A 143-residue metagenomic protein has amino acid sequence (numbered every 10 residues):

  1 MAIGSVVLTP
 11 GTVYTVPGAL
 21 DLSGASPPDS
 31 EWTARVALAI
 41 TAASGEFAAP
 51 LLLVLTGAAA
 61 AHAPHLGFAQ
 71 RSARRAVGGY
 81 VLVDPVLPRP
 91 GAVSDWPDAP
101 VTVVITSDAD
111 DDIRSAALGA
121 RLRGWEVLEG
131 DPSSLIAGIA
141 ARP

Functional and structural regions predicted by a protein language model:
M1-A2, S44-A48, R74-R75, D95-D98: Flexible, charged surface loops at secondary-structure boundaries
M1-V6, V77, P97, I139-P143: Flexible, membrane-associating and regulatory peripheral segments of lipid-active enzymes
A2-A49, W125-G130: Active-site catalytic motif of lipid deacylating hydrolases and related acyltransferases
V7-P10, V54, V83, V104-T106: Short hydrophobic segments within beta-strands
P50-V54, G78-V81: Residue in the alpha/beta-hydrolase core beta-strand immediately N-terminal to the catalytic nucleophile
L52-F68: Gly/Ala-rich beta-loop-alpha elbow adjacent to hydrolase catalytic centers
A73-L87: A conserved short beta-strand
D84-A140: The feature captures the conserved acid-bearing segment of alpha/beta-hydrolase catalytic domains
